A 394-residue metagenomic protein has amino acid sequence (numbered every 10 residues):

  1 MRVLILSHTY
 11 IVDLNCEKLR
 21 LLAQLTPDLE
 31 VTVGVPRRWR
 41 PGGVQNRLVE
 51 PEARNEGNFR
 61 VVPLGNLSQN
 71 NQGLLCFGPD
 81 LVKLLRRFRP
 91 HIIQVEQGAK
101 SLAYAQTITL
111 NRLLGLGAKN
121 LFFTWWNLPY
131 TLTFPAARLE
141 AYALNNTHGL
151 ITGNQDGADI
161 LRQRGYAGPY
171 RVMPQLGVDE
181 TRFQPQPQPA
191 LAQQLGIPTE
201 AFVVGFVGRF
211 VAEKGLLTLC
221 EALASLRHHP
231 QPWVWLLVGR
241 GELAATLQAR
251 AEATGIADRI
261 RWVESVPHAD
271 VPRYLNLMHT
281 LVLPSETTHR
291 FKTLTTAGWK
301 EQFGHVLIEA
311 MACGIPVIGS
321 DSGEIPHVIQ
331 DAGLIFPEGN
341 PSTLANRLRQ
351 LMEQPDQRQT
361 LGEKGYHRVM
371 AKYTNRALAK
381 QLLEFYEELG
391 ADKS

Functional and structural regions predicted by a protein language model:
M1-V61: N-terminal subdomain of nucleotide-sugar transferases
L4, P198-K214, C220-L223: Conserved donor-binding/catalytic core segment of Leloir-type glycosyltransferases
H8-I11, G98-L102, L110-F134, N146-G149 (+2 more regions): A short, histidine- and acid-enriched strand-loop-helix "catalytic/donor-clamping" loop that lines the nucleotide-sugar
V35, A137-E140, L144-Q188, R261 (+1 more regions): Donor nucleotide-sugar binding/catalytic pocket of nucleotide-sugar-dependent glycosyltransferases
T246-P272, T280: Nucleotide-activated donor-binding/catalytic signature segment of Leloir-type glycosyltransferases, i.e., the conserved
N276-K300, I315: Acidic donor-binding loop of glycosyltransferase active sites
G319-D321, D331-P341, Q350-D356: Conserved acidic donor-binding segment of nucleotide-sugar-dependent glycosyltransferases
T343, Q350, Q357-A371, L378 (+1 more regions): A short, well-ordered alpha-helix in the C-terminal region of glycosyltransferases
